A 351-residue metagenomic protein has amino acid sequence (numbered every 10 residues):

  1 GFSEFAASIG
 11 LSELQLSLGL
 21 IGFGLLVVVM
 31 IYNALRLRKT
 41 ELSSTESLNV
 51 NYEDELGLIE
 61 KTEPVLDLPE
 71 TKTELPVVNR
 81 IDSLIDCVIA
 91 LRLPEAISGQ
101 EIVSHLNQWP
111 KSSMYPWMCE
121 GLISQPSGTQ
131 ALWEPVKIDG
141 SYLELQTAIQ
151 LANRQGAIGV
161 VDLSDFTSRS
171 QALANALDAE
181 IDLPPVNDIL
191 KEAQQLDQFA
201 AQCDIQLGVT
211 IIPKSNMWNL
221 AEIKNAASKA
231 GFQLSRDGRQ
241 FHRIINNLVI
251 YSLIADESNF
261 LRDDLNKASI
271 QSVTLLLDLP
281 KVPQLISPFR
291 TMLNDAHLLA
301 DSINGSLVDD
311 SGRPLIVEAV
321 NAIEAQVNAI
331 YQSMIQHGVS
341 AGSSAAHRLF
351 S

Functional and structural regions predicted by a protein language model:
F2-T147, L151, V160-T167, A172-I189 (+2 more regions): Charge-rich interaction surfaces and accessory domains that mediate macromolecular binding and assembly
L91-L93, I149-Q155, I211-P213, L277-L279: Short beta-strand-to-loop capping motifs
G99-E101, Q155-D162, M217-A221, Q284-P288: Short, conserved charged micro-motifs
I181-D182, A193-S351: Membrane-proximal, solvent-exposed terminal domains/tails of membrane-associated proteins
